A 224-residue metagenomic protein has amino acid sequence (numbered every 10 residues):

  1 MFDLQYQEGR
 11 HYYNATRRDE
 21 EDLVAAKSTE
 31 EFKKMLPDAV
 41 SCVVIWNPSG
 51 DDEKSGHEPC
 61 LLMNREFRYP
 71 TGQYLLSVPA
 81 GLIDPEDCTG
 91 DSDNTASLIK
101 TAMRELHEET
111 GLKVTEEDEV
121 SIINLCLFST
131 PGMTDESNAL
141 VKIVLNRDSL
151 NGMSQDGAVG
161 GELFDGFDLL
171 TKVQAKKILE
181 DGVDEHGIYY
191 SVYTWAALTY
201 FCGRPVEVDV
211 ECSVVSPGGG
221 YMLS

Functional and structural regions predicted by a protein language model:
M1-S77, L82-G160, D168, K172-V173 (+1 more regions): N-terminal leader/linker segments that precede catalytic domains of diphosphate-processing enzymes
D165: A conserved catalytic-core signature of glycosyltransferases
